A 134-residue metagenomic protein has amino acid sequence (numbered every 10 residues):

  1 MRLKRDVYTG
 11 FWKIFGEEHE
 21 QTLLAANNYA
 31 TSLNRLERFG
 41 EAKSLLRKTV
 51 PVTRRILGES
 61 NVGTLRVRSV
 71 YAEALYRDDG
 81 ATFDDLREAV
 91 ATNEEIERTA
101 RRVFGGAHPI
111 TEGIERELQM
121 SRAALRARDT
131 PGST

Functional and structural regions predicted by a protein language model:
M1-T134: Intrinsic-disorder-linked linear interaction elements in eukaryotic regulatory proteins
